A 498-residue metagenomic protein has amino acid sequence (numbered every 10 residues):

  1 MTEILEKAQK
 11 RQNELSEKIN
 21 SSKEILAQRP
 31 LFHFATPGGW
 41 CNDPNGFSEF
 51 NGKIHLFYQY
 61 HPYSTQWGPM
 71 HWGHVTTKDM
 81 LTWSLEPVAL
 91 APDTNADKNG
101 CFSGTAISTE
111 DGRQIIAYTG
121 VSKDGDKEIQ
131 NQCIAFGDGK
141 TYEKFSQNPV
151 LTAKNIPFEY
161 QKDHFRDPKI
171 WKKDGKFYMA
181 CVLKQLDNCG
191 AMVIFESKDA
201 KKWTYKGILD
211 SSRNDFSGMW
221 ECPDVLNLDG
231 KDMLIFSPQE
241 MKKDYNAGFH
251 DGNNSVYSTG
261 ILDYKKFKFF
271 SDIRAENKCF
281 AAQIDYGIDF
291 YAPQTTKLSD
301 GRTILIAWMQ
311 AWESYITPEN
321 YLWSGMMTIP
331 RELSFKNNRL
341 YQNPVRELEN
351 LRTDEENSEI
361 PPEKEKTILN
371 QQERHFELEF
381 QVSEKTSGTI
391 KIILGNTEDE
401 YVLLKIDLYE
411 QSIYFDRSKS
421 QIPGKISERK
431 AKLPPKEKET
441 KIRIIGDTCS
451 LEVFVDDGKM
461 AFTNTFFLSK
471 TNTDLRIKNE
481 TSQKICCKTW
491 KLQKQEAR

Functional and structural regions predicted by a protein language model:
M1-D167, K172-F216, D229-Y286, M309-S358 (+3 more regions): Beta-rich carbohydrate-recognition and catalytic domains
E14-N20, N253-R498: Beta-rich accessory regions
N42, W220, F290: Short, well-structured alpha-helical interface segments that form or flank functional binding sites
